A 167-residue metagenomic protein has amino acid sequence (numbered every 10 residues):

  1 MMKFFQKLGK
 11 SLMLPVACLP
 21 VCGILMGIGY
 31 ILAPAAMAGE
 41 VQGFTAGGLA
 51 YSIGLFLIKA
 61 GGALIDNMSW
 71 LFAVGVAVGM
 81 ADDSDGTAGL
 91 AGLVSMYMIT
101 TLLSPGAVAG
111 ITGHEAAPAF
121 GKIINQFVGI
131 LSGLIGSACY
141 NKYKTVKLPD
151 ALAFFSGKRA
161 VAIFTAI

Functional and structural regions predicted by a protein language model:
M2-S156: Early transmembrane hairpin of solute transport permeases
K158-I167: Small-residue-rich segments of transmembrane alpha-helices in multi-pass membrane proteins, especially helix faces
